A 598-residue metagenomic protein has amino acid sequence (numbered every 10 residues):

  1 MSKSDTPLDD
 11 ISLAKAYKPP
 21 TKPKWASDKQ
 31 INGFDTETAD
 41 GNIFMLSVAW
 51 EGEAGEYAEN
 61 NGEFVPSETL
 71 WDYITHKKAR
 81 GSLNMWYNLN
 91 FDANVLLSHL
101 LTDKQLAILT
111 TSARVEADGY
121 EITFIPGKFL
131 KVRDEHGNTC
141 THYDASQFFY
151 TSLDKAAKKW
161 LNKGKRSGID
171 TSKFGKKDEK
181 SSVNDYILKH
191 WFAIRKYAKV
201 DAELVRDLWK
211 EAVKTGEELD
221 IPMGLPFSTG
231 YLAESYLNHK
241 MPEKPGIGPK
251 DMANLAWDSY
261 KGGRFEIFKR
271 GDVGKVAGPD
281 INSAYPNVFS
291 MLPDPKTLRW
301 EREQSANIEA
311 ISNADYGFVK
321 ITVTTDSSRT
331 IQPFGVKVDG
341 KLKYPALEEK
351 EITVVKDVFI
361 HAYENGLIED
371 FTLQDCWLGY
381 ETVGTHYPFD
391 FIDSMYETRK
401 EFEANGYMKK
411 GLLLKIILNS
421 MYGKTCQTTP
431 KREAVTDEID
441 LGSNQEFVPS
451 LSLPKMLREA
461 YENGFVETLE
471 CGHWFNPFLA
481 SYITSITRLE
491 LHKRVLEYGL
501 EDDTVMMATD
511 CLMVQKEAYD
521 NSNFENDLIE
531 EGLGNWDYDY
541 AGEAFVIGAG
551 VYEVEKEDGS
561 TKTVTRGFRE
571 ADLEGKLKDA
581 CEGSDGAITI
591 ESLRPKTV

Functional and structural regions predicted by a protein language model:
M1-K3, I11, L46, D258 (+1 more regions): Intrinsically disordered, low-complexity segments enriched in Ser/Pro/Gly/Ala and basic residues
M1-N32: N-terminal accessory regions of nucleic-acid-interacting proteins
W25-D28, G33, N42, A49-V598: Conserved acidic
A39: Conserved Rossmann-like nucleotide-cofactor binding loop
